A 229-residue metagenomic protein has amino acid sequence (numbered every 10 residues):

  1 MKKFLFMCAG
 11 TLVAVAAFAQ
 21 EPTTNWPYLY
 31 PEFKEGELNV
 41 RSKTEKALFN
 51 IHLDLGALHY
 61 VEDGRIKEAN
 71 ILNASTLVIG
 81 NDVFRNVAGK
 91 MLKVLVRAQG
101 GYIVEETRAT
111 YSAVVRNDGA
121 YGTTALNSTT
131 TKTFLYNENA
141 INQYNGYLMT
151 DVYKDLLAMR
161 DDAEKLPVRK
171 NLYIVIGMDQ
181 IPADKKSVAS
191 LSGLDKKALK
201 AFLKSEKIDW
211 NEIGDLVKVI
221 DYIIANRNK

Functional and structural regions predicted by a protein language model:
M1-T23, V219: Bacterial Sec-dependent N-terminal signal peptides
Q20, N228-K229: Short, solvent-exposed mixed-charge patches
E21-N39: Short N-terminal segments immediately surrounding and downstream of signal-peptide cleavage
Y30-E32, R41-E45, I71, V168: Residues that act as N-cap/strand-start positions at coil-to-secondary-structure junctions
K34-V40, T44-I51, L58-Y60: Glycine-rich, compositionally biased intrinsically disordered regions
F49-Q180: Aromatic-patch recognition
D155-I220: A short, solvent-exposed beta-edge/loop patch
Y222-N226: C-terminal alpha-helix
